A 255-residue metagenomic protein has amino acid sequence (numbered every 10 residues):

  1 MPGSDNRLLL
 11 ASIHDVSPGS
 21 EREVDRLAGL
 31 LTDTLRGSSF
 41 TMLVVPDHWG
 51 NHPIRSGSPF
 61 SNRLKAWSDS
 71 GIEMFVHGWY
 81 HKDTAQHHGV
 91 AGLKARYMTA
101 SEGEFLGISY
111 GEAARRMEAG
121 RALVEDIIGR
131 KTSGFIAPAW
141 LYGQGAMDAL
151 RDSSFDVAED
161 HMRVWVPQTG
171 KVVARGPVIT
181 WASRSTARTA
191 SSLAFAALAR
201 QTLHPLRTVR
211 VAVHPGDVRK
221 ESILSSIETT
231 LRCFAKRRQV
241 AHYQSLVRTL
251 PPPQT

Functional and structural regions predicted by a protein language model:
M1-E73, L224: Active-site beta->alpha N-cap acidic-glycine motif
P2-S4, L35, S39-V44, V157-A158 (+2 more regions): C-terminal domain-boundary segment and adjacent tail
L8-L10, S39-T41, G71-F75, T132-G134 (+2 more regions): Structural preference for beta-strand elements that scaffold enzyme active sites
V16-R26, P46-P59, K82, I136-G145 (+2 more regions): Acidic-and-aromatic substrate-binding clefts and catalytic sites of carbohydrate-active enzymes
E73-A91: Short, solvent-exposed beta-strand-terminating loops
H88-I108: Active-site gating loops and adjacent loop-to-helix segments of metal-dependent hydrolytic enzymes
E104-T180, R219-L224: Catalytic domains of cell-wall/extracellular-matrix polysaccharide-remodeling enzymes, centered on de-N-acetylation
K171-S222: A conserved mid-domain beta-alpha-beta active-site/ligand-binding segment of alpha/beta enzyme cores
